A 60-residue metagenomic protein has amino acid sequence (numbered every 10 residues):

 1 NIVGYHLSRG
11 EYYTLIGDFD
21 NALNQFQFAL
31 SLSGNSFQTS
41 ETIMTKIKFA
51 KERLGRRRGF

Functional and structural regions predicted by a protein language model:
N1-L7, I47-F60: Alpha-helical linker/edge segments of TPR/alpha-solenoid repeat scaffolds and analogous pre-/post-domain helices
Y5, T39-I43: TPR alpha-solenoid repeat register
Y5-Y13, Q25: Alpha-helical solenoid repeat scaffolds, predominantly canonical TPR units
F28-S31: Amphipathic alpha-helical segments of tetratricopeptide repeats
